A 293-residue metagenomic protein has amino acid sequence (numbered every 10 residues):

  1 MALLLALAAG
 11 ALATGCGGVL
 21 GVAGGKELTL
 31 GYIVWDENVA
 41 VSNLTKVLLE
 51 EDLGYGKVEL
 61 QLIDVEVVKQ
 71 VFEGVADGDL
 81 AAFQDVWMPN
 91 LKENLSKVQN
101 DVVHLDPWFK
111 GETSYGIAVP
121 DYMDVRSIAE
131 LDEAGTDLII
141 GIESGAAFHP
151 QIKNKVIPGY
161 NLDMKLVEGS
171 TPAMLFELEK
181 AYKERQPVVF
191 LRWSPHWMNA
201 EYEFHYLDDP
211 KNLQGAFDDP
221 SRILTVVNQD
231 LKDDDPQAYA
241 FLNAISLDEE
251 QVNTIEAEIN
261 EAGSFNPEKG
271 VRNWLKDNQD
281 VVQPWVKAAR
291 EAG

Functional and structural regions predicted by a protein language model:
G25-L44: Extracytoplasmic "Venus flytrap"
W35-D36, E59-E73, L166-E177: Short helix-initiation/N-cap motifs at beta->coil->alpha
E37-V41, Q151, K155-M164, G169-R185 (+5 more regions): An extracytoplasmic/periplasmic, membrane-proximal ligand-sensing/linker region
N43, L48-L49, V68-F83, P172-F190: Short helices/loops that flank or line small-molecule/ion binding pockets
T45-G54, G135-V167, K276: Ligand-binding cleft/hinge of the Venus flytrap
Q84-V98, K180-L207: A ligand-binding cleft/hinge motif common to bilobed small-molecule-binding domains
N100-F148: A conserved helix-loop-strand patch within extracytoplasmic ligand-binding domains of the periplasmic binding
S114-V125, P220-D235, F241, A257-E258: A bilobed periplasmic-binding-protein/Venus flytrap-type ligand-binding module shared by bacterial periplasmic
